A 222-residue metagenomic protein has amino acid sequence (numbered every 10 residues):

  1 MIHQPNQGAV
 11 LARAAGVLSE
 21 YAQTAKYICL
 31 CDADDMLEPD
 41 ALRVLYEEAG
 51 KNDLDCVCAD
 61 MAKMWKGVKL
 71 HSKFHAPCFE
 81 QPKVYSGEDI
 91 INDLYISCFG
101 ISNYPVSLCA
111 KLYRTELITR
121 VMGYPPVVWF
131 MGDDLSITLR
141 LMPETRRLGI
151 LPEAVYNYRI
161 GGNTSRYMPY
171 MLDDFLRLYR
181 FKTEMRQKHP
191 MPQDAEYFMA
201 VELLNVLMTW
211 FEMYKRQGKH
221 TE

Functional and structural regions predicted by a protein language model:
I2, G149-L151: General small-molecule cofactor/ligand-binding pocket signal
H3-Q23: Glycine-rich, basic loop-to-helix element that forms the pyrophosphate-binding segment of sugar-nucleotide handling
N6, A49-N52, R216-E222: Short, intrinsically disordered, charge-balanced linker/junction segments flanking boundaries in proteins
Y21-A25, K51-N52: Glycine-rich phosphate-binding loop signature in dinucleotide/nucleotide-binding domains
I28: Short aromatic/hydrophobic "clamp" motif used to bind/position activated sugar donors
C31-A33: Catalytic metal- and UDP-sugar-binding loop of GT-A-like glycosyltransferases, i.e., residues flanking the conserved
M36-R147, Y158-P169: Donor-binding/catalytic cores of nucleotide-activated saccharide and glycerol-phosphate transferases/polymerases
R159-E222: C-terminal subregions of glycosyltransferases and related glycan-biosynthesis enzymes
